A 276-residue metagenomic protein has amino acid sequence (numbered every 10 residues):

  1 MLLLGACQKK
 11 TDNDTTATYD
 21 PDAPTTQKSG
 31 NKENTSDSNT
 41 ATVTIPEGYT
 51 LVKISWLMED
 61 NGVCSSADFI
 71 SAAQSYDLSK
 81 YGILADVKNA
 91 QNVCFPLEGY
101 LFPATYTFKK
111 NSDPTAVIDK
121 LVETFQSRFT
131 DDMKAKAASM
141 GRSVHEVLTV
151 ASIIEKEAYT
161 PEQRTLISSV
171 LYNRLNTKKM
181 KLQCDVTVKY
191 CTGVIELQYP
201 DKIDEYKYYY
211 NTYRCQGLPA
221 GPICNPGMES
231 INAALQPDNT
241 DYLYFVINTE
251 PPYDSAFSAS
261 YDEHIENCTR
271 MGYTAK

Functional and structural regions predicted by a protein language model:
L4-A6: C-terminal motif of bacterial Sec signal peptides marking the signal peptidase cleavage site
K9-T44: N-terminal, intrinsically disordered, polar/charged segments of Gram-positive cell-envelope systems that serve as
S36-V63, K136-V144: Glycine-rich loop/hinge motif
G62-C64, L78-K276: Bacterial extracytoplasmic/cell-wall-associated proteins, especially those involved in peptidoglycan
V63-Q74: Extended intrinsically disordered, low-complexity coil regions enriched in Ser, Thr, Gly, Ala and often Pro
